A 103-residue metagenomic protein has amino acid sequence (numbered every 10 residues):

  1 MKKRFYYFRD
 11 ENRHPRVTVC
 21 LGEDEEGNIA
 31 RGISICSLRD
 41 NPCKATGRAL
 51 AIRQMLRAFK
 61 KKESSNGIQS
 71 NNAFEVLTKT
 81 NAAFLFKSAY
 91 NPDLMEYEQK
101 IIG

Functional and structural regions predicted by a protein language model:
M1-G103: Catalytic phosphate/metal-binding cores of nucleic-acid and nucleotide-processing enzymes, i.e., regions that mediate
